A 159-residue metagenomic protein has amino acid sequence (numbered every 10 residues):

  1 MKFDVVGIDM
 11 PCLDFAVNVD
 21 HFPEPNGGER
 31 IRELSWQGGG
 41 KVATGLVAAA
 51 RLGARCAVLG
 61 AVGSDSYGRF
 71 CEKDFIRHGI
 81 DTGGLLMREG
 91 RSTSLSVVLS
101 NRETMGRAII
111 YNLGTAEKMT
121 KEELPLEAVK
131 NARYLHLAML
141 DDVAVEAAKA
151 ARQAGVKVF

Functional and structural regions predicted by a protein language model:
M1-A61, S66-F70, R77: Glycine-rich phosphate/adenosyl-contacting loop at the front of the ribokinase-like
M1-P11, A61, D74-M87, L99-F159: Ribokinase/PfkB-type carbohydrate-kinase core domain
E89-R91: Short, glycine-/polar-rich solvent-exposed loops and beta-turns at beta-strand/coil boundaries
T93-V98: Short alpha-helix plus adjacent loop in nuclease-associated cores
